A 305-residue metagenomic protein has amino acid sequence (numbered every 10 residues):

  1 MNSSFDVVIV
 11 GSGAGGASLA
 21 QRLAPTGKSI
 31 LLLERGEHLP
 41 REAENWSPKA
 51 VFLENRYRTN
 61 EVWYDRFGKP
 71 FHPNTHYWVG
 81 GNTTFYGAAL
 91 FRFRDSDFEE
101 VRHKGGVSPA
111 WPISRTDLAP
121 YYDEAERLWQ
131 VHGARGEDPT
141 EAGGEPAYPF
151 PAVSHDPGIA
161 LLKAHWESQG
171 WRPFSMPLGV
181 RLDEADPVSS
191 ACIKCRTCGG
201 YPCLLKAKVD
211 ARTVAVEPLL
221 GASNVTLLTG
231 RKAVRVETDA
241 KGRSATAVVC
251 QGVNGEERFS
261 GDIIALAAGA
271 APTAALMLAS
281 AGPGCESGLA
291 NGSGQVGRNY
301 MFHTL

Functional and structural regions predicted by a protein language model:
M1-S4, G255: A short, basic/flexible loop-to-alpha-helix module at the beginning of a structural domain
V7-L32: N-terminal Rossmann-like FAD-binding beta1-loop-alpha1 element of flavoenzymes
P25, S29, G36-R41, W46 (+3 more regions): Glycine-rich loop(s) and the adjacent beta-strand/alpha-helix scaffold that form part
L32-R35, N82: Hydrophobic or amphipathic alpha-helical targeting/insertion segments
V51-P139: Redox-cofactor-proximal catalytic regions of oxidoreductases
D65-F71, H76, A134-E137, G170-V180 (+1 more regions): A short alpha-helix-loop-beta-strand transition element characteristic of N-terminal alpha/beta dinucleotide-binding
N74-H76, K206, N299-M301: Short Gly/Pro-enriched turn/cap motifs at secondary-structure boundaries
R102-A233: Conserved redox-cofactor binding core of oxidoreductases
